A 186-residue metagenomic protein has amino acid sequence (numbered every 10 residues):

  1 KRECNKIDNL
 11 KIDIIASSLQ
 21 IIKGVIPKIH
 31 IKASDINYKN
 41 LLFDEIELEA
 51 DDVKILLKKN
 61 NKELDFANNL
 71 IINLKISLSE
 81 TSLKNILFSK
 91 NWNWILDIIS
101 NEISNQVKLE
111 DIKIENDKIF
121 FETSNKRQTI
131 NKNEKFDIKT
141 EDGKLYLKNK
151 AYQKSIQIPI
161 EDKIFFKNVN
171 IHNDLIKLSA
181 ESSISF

Functional and structural regions predicted by a protein language model:
C4-T81, S183-I184: N-terminal beta-strand/beta-hairpin edge segment
L74-D174, S179-F186: Mature, soluble, non-transmembrane domains
